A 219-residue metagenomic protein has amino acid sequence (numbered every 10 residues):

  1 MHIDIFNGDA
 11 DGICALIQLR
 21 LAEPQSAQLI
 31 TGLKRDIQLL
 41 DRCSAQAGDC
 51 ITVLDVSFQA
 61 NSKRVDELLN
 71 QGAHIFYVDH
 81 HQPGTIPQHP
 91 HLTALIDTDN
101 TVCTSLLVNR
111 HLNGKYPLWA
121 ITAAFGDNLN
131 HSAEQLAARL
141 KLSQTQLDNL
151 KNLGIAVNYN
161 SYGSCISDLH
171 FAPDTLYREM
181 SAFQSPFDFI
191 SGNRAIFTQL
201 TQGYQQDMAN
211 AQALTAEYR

Functional and structural regions predicted by a protein language model:
M1-N152: Replace "Mg2+/Mn2+-dependent" with "divalent metal-dependent
I5-Q18, P24-R42, G48, A138-R219: C-terminal accessory domains and tails appended to enzymatic cores
